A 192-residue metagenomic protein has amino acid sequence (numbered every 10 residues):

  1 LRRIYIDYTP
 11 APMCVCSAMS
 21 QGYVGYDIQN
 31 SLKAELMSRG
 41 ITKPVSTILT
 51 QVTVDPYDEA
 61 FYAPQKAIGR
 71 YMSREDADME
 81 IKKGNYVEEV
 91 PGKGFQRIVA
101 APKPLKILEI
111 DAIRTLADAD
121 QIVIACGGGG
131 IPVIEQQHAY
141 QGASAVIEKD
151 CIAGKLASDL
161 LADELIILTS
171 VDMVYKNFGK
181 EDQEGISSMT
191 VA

Functional and structural regions predicted by a protein language model:
R2-V123: Ligand-binding beta-strand-loop-alpha-helix segment within the catalytic cores of soluble metabolic enzymes
R2-V15, I134-A143, T190-A192: Glycine/charged-rich beta-loop-alpha catalytic/anionic-binding loops adjacent to active sites
R3, I122-N177: Conserved mixed alpha/beta catalytic, RNA-binding, or beta-rich assembly cores of soluble enzyme, regulatory
P56-A63, E135-H138, K176-E181: Short acidic, glycine/serine/threonine-rich loops at helix termini
S73, E109, E148, T190-A192: Helix N-cap and loop-to-helix transition residues
G84-E89, G128-G129, E184-G185: Short, flexible segments with low predicted structural confidence
P104, A143, G185: Glycine-rich, flexible loop/turn motifs
K176-A192: ATP/nucleoside-binding phosphotransfer catalytic cores, i.e., glycine-rich phosphate-binding loops
